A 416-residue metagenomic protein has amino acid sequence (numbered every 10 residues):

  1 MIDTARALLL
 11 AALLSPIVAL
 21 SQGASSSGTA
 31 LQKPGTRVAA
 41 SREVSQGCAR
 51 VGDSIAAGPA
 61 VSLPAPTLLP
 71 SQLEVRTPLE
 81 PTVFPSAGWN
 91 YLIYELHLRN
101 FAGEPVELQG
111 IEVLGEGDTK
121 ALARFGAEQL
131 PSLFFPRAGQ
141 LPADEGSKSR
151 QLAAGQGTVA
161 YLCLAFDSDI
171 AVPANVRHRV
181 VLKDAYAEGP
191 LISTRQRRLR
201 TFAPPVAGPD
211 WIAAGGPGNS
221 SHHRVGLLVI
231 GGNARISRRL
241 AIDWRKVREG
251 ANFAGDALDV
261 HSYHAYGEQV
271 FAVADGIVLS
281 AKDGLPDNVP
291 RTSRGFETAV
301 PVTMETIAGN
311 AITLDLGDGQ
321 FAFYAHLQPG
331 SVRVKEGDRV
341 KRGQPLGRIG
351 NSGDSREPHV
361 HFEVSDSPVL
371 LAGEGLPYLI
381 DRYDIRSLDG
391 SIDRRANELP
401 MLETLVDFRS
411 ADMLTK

Functional and structural regions predicted by a protein language model:
P78-L79, G88-E95: Short, solvent-exposed loop/turn segments enriched in Ser/Thr/Gly
L98-P105: Asparagine-centered strand-capping/turn motif at beta-strand->loop junctions
L122-D169: Intrinsically disordered, low-complexity Pro/Gly/Ser/Thr-rich segments with frequent PxxP/GP/PP motifs and embedded
A165-F202: Terminal connector regions
Q196-G216, H222-R224, A254-G255, F271 (+4 more regions): Acidic, glycine-rich catalytic/binding loops that coordinate metals and/or anionic ligands
F271, L316, Q320-G343: Short histidine-centered loop motifs in beta-beta connectors
D275-Q328: Zn2+-dependent peptidoglycan hydrolase active-site motif and core
G276-V278, G337-I349: A structural signal for short beta-strand/turn segments enriched in small hydrophobics and glycine
